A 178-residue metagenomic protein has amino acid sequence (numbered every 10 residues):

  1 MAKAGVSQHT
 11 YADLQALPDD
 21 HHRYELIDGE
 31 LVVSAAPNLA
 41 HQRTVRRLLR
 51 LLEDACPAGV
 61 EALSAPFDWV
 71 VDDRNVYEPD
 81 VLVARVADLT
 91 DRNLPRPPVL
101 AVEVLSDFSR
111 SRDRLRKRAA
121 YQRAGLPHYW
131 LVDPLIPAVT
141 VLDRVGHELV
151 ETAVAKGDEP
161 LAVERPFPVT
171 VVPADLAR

Functional and structural regions predicted by a protein language model:
M1-R178: Gly/Pro/Ser/Thr-rich low-complexity, intrinsically disordered segments predominantly at protein N-termini
